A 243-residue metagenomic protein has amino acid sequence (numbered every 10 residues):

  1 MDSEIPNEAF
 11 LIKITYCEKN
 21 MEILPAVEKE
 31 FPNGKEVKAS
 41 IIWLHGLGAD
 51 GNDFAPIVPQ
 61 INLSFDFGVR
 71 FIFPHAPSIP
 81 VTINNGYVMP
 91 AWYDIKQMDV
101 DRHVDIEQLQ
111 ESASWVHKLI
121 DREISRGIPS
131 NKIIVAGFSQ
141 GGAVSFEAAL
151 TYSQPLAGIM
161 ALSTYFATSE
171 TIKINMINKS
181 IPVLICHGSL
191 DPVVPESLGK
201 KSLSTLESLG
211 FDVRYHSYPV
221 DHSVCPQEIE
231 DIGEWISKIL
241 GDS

Functional and structural regions predicted by a protein language model:
D2-I41, N52, K201-S204, V213 (+1 more regions): A domain-start/cap signature at the N-terminus of enzymes
N20-N131: Serine-hydrolase catalytic machinery in alpha/beta-hydrolase-like enzymes
H45-L47, I133-F138, G188: Conserved alpha/beta-hydrolase "nucleophile elbow" surrounding the catalytic nucleophile
L63-D66, N175-S180: Short, conserved loop/helix-junction motifs that constitute active-site signature segments in enzyme catalytic cores
I124, N131-N178: Primarily recognizes the serine-hydrolase "nucleophile elbow" in alpha/beta-hydrolase and SGNH/GDSL folds
N178-V183, F211: Short, proline-enriched alpha-helix->beta-strand connector loops that line the catalytic pocket of alpha/beta-hydrolase
I185-H187, D191: Short beta-strand/loop motif that positions the catalytic acidic residue of the alpha/beta-hydrolase fold
S197-S243: C-terminal catalytic histidine-bearing segment of alpha/beta-hydrolase fold enzymes
